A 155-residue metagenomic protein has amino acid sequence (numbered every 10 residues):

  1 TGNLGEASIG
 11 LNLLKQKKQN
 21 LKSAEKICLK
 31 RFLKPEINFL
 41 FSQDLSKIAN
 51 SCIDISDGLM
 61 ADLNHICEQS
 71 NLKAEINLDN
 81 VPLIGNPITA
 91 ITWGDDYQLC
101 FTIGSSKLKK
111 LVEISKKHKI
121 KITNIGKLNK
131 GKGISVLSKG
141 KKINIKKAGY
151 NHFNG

Functional and structural regions predicted by a protein language model:
T1-G155: Helix-biased detector of long, well-ordered alpha-helical tracts
